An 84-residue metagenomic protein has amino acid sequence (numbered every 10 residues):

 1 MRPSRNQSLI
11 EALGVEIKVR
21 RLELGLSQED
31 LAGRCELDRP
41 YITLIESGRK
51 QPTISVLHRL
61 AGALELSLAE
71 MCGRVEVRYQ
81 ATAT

Functional and structural regions predicted by a protein language model:
R2-L22: A short, Lys/Arg-rich alpha-helix, primarily the initiator
V15-R34, R59: Short basic helix-loop element that most often maps to the first helix and adjoining turn of HTH DNA-binding modules
I17, L31-A32, I42-I45, M71: Conserved hydrophobic/aromatic packing and binding residues within compact polymer-binding modules
E36-Q51: Recognition helix of helix-turn-helix/homeodomain-like DNA-binding domains that insert into the DNA major groove
E46, V56, C72-V75: DNA major-groove recognition helix of helix-turn-helix
S55-E70: DNA major-groove recognition helix of helix-turn-helix/homeodomain DNA-binding modules
G62, C72-T84: Short, charged recognition helix plus adjacent turn of helix-turn-helix-like nucleic-acid-binding domains
